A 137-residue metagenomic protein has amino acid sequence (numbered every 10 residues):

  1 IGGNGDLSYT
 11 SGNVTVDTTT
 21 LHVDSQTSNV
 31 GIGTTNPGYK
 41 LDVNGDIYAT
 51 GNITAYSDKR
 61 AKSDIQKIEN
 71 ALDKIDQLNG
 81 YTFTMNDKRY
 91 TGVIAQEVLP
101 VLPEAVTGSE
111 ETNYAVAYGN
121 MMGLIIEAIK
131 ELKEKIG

Functional and structural regions predicted by a protein language model:
I1-T20, T27: Surface-exposed, low-helix, low-complexity loop/repeat segments of extracellular attachment proteins
G5-T10, S28-D42, T50-G51, K133-K135: Short sequence segments immediately N-terminal to proteolytic processing junctions that release a mature
T19, Q26, P37, A71: A generic "binding-loop/recognition-motif" signal
V43-G119, L132-G137: C-terminal intramolecular chaperone/autoprocessing and neck/assembly modules of extracellular spikes and adhesins
